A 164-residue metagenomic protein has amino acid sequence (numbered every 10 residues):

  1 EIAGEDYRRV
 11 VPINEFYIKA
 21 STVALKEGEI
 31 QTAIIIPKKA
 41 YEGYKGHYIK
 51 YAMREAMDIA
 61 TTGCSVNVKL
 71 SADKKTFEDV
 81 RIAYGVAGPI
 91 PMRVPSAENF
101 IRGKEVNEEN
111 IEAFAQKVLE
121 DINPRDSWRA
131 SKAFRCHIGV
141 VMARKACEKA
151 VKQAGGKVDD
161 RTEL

Functional and structural regions predicted by a protein language model:
E1-L164: C-terminal structural segment of proteins
